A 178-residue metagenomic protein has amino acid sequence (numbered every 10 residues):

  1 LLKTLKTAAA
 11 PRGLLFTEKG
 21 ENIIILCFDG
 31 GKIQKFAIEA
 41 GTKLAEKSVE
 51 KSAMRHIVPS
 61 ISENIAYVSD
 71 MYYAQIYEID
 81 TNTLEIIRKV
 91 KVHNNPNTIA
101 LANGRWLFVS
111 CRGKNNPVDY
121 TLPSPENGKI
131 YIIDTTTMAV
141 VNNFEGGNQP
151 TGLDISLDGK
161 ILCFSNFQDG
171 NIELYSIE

Functional and structural regions predicted by a protein language model:
L1-E178: Predominantly soluble domains enriched in secretory-pathway, periplasmic, or organellar proteins
